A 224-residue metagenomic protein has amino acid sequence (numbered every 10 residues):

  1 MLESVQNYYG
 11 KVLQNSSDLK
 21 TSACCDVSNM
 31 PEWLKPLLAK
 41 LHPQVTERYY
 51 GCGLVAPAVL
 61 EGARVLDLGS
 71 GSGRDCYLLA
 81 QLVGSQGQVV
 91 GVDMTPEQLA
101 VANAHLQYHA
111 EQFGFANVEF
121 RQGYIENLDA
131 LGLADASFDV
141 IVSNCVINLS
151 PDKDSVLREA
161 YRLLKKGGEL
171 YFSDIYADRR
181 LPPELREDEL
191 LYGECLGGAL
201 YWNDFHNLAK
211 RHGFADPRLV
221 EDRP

Functional and structural regions predicted by a protein language model:
M1-S28: N-terminal auxiliary segments of SAM/dcSAM-dependent transferases
S28-R64, L78, L82: Conserved alpha-helix/loop element of class I SAM-dependent methyltransferases that forms part of the SAM/SAH-binding
L60, R64-L68, S72-L128: Class I SAM-dependent methyltransferase SAM/SAH-binding core
N127-V140: A short acidic, Gly/Pro-enriched loop at the edge of an enzyme's catalytic core that lines a small-molecule cofactor
D139-D152: A short SAM/SAH-binding and catalytic strip from SAM-dependent methyltransferases
D154-E169: A short glycine-rich, Lys/Arg-flanked "PGG" loop and its adjoining helix->strand segment in the class I
Y176-L196: Short, glycine-/aromatic-enriched active-site segment of Class I SAM-dependent methyltransferases
G198-G213: Short alpha-helix
